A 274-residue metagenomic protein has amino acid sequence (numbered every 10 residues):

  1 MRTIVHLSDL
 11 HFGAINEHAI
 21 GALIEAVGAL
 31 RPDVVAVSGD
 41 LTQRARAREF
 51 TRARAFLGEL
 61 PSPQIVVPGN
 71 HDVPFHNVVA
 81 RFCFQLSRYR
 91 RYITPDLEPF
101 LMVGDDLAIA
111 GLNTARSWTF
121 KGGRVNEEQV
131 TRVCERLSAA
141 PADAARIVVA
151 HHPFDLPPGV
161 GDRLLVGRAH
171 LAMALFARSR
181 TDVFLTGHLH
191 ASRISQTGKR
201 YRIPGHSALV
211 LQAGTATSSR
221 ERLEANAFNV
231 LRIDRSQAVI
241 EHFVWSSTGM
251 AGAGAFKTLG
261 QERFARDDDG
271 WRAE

Functional and structural regions predicted by a protein language model:
M1-E59, F75-H76, L97, R132: N-terminal active-site segment of His-dependent metallophosphoesterases
L7-S8, V34-D40, Q64-N70, N113 (+3 more regions): Active-site neighborhood of phospho(di)ester-bond hydrolases with catalytic His/Asp-centered motifs
G13-I15, Q43-R48, N70-R81, R116-K121 (+3 more regions): Active-site environment of divalent metal-dependent phosphoester hydrolases
G21, E49-A53, N126-T131, D162-A172: Charged helix-capping and loop-helix junction motifs
T51-R132, A140, L175, I203-H206 (+1 more regions): Extended active-site neighborhood of metal-dependent phosphoesterases/phosphodiesterases
A142-P157: Short acidic, glycine-rich surface-loop motifs adjacent to enzyme active sites
D162-S236: Conserved beta-sheet core of the metallophosphoesterase superfamily
R232-E274: A short C-terminal boundary segment appended to hydrolase-like catalytic domains
